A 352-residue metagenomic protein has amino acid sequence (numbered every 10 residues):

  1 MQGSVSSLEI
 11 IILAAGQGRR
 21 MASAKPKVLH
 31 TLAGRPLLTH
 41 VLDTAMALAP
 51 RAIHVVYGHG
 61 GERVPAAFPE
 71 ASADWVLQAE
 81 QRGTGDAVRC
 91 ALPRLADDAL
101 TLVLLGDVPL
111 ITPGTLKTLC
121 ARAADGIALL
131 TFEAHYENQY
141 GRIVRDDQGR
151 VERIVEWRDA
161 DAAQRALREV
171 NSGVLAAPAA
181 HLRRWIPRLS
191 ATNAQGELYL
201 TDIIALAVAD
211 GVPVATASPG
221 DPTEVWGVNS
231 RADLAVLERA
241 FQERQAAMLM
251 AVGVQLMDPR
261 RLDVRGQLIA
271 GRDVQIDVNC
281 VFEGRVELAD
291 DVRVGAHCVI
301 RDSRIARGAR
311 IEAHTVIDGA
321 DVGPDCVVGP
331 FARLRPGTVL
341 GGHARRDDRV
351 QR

Functional and structural regions predicted by a protein language model:
M1-E9, R35-A121: Conserved N-terminal catalytic core of the sugar/cofactor nucleotidyltransferase
M1-S23: N-terminal nucleotide-binding beta1-loop-alpha1 segment
S6, R168-G271: Conserved alpha/beta core of the MobA/IspD/sugar-nucleotide pyrophosphorylase nucleotidyltransferase superfamily
L8-E9, L42, P50-A52, L92 (+13 more regions): Catalytic cores of nucleotide-enabled group-transfer and carboxylate-activating enzymes in metabolic and assembly-line
A14, Y57, L105, T131-F132: Short beta-strand/turn micro-motifs composed of small residues that flank or help shape donor/cofactor-binding pockets
K25-T31, L189-T192: Short glycine-enriched, charge-decorated loop/helix-capping segments at active-site entrances that position
E62, I111-Q195, T201, V212 (+1 more regions): Conserved core of the sugar-phosphate nucleotidyltransferase
D258, R265-G266, G271-R272, D277-V278 (+11 more regions): Left-handed beta-helix
